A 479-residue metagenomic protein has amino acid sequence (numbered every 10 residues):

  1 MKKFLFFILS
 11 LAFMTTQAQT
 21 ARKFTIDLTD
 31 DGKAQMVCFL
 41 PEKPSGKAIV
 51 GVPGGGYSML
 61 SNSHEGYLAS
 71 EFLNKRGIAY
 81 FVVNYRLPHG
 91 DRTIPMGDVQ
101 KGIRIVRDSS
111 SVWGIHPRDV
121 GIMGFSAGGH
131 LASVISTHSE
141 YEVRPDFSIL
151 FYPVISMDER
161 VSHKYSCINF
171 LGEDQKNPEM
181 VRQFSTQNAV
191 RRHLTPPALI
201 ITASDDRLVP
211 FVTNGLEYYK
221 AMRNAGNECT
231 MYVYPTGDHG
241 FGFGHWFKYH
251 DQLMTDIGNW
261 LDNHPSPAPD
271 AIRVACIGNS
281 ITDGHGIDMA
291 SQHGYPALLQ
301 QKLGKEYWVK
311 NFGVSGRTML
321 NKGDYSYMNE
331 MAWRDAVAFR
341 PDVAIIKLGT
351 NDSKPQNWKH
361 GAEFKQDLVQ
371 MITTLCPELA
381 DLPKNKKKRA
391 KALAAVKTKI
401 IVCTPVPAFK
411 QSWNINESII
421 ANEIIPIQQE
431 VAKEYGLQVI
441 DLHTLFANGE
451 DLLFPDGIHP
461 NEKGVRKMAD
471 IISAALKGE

Functional and structural regions predicted by a protein language model:
V37, L216-P267, P455-I458, E462 (+1 more regions): C-terminal catalytic histidine-bearing segment of alpha/beta-hydrolase fold enzymes
G46-G54: Short beta-strand element of the alpha/beta-hydrolase
S61-S63, L68, F81-P117, H245-Q252: Catalytic nucleophile-loop/oxyanion-hole region of alpha/beta-hydrolase and closely related hydrolase-like folds
K101-S166, V181-R182, T186: Primarily recognizes the serine-hydrolase "nucleophile elbow" in alpha/beta-hydrolase and SGNH/GDSL folds
S162-K164, A271-A275, I281-V369: Conserved SGNH/GDSL esterase-like catalytic core that processes O-acyl groups on lipids and polysaccharides
V181-R182, Q301, Y327-E479: Alpha-helical cap/lid subdomain in secreted, periplasmic, or secretory-pathway luminal O-acyl-processing enzymes
L199-D206: Short beta-strand/loop motif that positions the catalytic acidic residue of the alpha/beta-hydrolase fold
R207-N214: Conserved alpha/beta-hydrolase "acid-adjacent" motif
